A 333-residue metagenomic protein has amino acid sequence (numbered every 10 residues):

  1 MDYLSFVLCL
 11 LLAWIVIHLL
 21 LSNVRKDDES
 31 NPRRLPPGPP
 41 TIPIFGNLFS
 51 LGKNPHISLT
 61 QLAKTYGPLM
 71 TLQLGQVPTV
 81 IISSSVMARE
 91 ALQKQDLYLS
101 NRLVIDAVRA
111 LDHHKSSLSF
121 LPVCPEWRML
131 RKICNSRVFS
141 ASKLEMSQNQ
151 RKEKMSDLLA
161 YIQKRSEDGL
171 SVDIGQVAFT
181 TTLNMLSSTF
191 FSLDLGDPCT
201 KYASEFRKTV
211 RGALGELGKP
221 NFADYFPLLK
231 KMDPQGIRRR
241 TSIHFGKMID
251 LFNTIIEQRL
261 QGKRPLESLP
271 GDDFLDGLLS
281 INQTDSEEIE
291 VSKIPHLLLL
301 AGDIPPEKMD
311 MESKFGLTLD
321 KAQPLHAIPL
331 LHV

Functional and structural regions predicted by a protein language model:
M1-E29, V333: Terminal signal-anchor or tail-anchor transmembrane helices that tether membrane-associated enzymes to cellular
Y3-L4, L12, M155, L300-V333: Cytochrome P450 proximal C-terminal region
N23-D27, A141, L193-P198: Membrane-interface elements of multi-pass transporters and channels
E29-L48, I57-Q150, I174, A178-M185 (+1 more regions): Cytochrome P450 substrate-recognition site 1
L48, L74-Q76, S85-V86, P122 (+4 more regions): Residues that form ligand- and interface-recognition hot spots within folded domains
L48-G67, D250-L251, Q258, L300-D303 (+2 more regions): Conserved cytochrome P450 K-helix E-x-x-R motif and the immediately C-terminal K′/meander segment
K64-L69, E290, S313-F315, H326: Cytochrome P450 C-terminal beta-domain/meander region
L103-L111, E145-L299, D310-D320: Cytochrome P450 heme-thiolate monooxygenase catalytic core
